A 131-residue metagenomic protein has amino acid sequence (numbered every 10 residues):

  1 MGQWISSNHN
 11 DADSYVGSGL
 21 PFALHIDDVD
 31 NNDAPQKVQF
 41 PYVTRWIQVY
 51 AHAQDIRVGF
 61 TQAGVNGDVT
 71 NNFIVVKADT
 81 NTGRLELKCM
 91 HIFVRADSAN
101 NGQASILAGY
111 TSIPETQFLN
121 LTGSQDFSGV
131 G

Functional and structural regions predicted by a protein language model:
M1-N32, S98-G131: C-terminal interaction-tip segments
D28-P35, R57-F93: A cross-kingdom feature marking solvent-exposed beta-strand/loop segments within repeated, beta-rich binding/scaffold
D33-F60: Beta-rich globular "head" domains
V43, H52-Q54, N81, K88 (+1 more regions): Repetitive beta-strand solenoid architecture
V43, M90-I92, S124: Beta-strand repeat scaffolds of extracellular/surface proteins
I47, L85-L107: Noncatalytic modules at the cell exterior or secretory-pathway interfaces, chiefly beta-strand-rich lectin/adhesion
D55-V65, G102-G109: Surface-exposed flexible segments
